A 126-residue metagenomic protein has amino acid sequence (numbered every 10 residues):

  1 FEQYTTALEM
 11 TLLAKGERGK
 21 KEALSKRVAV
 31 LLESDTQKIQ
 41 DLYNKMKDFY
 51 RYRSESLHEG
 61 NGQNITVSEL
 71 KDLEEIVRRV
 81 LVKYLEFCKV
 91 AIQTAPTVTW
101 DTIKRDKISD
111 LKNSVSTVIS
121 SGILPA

Functional and structural regions predicted by a protein language model:
F1-A126: Amphipathic, oligomerization/interface secondary-structure segments
